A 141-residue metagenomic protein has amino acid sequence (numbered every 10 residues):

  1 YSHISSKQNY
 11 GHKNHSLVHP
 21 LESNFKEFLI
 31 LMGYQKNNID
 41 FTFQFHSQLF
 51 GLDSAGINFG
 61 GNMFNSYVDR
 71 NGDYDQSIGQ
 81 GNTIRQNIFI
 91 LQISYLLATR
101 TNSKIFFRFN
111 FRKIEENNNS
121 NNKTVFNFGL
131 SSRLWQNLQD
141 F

Functional and structural regions predicted by a protein language model:
Y1-F141: Exposed, low-structure sequence patches enriched in small/polar residues
